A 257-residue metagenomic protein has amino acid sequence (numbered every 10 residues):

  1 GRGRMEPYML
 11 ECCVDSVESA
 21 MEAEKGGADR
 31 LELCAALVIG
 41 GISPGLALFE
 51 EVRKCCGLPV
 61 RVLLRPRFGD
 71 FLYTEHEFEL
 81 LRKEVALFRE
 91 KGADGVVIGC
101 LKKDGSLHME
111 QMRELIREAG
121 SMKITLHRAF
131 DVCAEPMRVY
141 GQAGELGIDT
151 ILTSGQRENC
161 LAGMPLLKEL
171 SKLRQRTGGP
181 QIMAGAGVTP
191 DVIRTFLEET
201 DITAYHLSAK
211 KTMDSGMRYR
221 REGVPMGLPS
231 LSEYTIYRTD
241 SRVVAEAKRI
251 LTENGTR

Functional and structural regions predicted by a protein language model:
E6-D15, L64-R82, T125-P136: Active-site mouth loops of central-metabolism enzymes
Y8-C12, L31-L33, V60-L64, V96-I98 (+4 more regions): Hydrophobic faces of well-ordered beta-strands that scaffold small-molecule active sites in alpha/beta enzyme cores
E18, L37-G57, H76, C100-G120 (+4 more regions): Active-site-adjacent beta->alpha loops and helix N-cap segments on the catalytic face of soluble alpha/beta enzymes
E18-E22, L72-K83, A134-L146, A184 (+1 more regions): Catalytic cores of alpha/beta
G26-L31, C56-L58, G92-G95, E118-M122 (+4 more regions): Glycine-enriched alpha-helix->loop->beta-strand junction motifs that scaffold or abut catalytic
G41-F68, H108-R128, M164-T189, L231-N254: Alpha-helix-loop-beta-strand connector modules within alpha/beta enzyme cores
K103, M183, I202-V243: Active-site pocket-lining/capping segments in soluble small-molecule metabolic enzymes
T125-A162: Histidine/lysine/aspartate-rich catalytic loop segments that bind and position anionic ligands
